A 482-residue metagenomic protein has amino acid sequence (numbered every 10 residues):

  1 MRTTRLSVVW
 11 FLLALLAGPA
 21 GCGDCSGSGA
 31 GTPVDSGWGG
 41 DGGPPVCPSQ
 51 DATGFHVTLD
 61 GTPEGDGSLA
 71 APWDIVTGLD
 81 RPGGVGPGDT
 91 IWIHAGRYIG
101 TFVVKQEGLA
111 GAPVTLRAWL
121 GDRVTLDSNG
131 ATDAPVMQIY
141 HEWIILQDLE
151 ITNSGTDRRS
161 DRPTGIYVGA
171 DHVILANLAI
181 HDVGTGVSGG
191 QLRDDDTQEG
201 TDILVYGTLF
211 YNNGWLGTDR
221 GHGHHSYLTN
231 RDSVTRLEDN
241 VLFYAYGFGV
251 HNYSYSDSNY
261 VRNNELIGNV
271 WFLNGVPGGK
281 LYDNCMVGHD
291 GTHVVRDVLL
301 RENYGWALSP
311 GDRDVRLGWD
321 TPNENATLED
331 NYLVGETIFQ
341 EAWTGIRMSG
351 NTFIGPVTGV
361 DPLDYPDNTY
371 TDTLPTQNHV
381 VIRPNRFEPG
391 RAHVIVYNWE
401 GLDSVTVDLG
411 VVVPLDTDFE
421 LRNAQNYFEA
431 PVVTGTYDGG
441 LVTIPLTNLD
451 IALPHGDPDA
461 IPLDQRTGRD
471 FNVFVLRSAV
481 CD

Functional and structural regions predicted by a protein language model:
M1-F11: Bacterial N-terminal signal peptides that target proteins for export
L13-L16, A20-C47: Ser/Thr-rich, Pro/Gly/Ala-heavy low-complexity intrinsically disordered linkers and tails of secreted extracellular
G43-Q50, P63-E64, A70, D89-W92 (+5 more regions): Acidic, glycine- and Ser/Thr-rich low-complexity intrinsically disordered tracts in extracellular/secreted proteins
S49, V57-I99: Acidic Gly/Asp/Thr-rich repetitive segments characteristic of extracellular carbohydrate-active and adhesion proteins
A52, G86, Q106, G111 (+26 more regions): Parallel beta-helix/beta-solenoid
T77-G86, I99-T115, V124-H172, T185-T197 (+1 more regions): Extracellular beta-strand-rich solenoid/capping regions of secreted or surface-exposed proteins that bind or remodel
S128-M137, R158-Y167, D182-T197, G217-N230 (+4 more regions): Extracellular beta-strand/beta-solenoid scaffold signature
